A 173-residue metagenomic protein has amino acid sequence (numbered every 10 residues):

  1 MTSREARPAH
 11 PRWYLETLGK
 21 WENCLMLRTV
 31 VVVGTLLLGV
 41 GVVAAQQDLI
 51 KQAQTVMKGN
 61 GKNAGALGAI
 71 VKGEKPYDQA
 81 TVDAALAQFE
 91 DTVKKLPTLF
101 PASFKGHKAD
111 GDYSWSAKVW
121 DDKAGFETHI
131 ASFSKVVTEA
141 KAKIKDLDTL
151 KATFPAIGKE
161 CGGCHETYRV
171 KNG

Functional and structural regions predicted by a protein language model:
A6-R7, V31: Generic early N-terminus positional signal peaking at residue ~5-7
P8-L25: Short, Lys/Arg-enriched N-terminal segments with co-localized hydrophobic residues within the first ~10-30 amino acids
V33-V40: Bacterial N-terminal signal peptides
V40-Q46: Sec/Tat signal peptide C-region and signal peptidase I cleavage site
Q46-G173: Sequence context surrounding c-type heme c attachment/ligation sites in exported
